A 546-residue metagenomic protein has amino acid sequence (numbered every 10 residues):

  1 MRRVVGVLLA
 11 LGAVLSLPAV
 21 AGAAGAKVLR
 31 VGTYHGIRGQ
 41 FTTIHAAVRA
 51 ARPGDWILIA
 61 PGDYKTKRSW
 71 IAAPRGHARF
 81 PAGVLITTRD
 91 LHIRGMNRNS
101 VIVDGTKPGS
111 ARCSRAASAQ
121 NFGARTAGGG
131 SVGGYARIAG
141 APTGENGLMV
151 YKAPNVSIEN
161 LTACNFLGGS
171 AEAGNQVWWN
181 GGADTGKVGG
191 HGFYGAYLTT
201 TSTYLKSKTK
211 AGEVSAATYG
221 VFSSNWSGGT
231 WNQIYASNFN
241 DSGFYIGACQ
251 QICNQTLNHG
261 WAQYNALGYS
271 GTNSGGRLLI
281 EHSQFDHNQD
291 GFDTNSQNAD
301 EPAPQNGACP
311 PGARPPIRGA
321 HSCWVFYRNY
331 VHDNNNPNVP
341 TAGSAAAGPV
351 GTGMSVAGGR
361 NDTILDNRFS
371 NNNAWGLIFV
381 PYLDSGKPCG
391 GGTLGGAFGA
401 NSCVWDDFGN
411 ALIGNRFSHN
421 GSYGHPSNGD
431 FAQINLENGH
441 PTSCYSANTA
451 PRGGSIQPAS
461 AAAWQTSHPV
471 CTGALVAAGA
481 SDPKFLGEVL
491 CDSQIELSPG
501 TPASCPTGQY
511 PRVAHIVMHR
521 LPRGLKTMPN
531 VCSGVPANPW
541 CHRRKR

Functional and structural regions predicted by a protein language model:
M1-V4: Positively charged n-region of N-terminal signal peptides that target proteins for export
V7-P18: Bacterial N-terminal signal peptides
V20-A46, A50, P61-K65: Right-handed parallel beta-helix/beta-solenoid
H35-R38, L58-P61, K65-A72, H77-S170 (+1 more regions): Right-handed parallel beta-helix/beta-spiral solenoid domain characteristic of secreted/periplasmic
V48, A82-T87, V101-T106, N146-K152 (+14 more regions): Glycine-rich beta-solenoid repeat tracts in large extracellular/virion proteins
A60, D90, M96-N99, P154-N165 (+11 more regions): Right-handed parallel beta-helix
S69-R79, R112-P142, D184-K187, K208-V214 (+3 more regions): Intrinsically disordered, low-complexity Ser/Thr- and acidic-rich flexible linkers and loops, especially at boundaries
S385, C389, W405-N410, R416-R546: Acidic, glycine- and Ser/Thr-rich low-complexity intrinsically disordered tracts in extracellular/secreted proteins
